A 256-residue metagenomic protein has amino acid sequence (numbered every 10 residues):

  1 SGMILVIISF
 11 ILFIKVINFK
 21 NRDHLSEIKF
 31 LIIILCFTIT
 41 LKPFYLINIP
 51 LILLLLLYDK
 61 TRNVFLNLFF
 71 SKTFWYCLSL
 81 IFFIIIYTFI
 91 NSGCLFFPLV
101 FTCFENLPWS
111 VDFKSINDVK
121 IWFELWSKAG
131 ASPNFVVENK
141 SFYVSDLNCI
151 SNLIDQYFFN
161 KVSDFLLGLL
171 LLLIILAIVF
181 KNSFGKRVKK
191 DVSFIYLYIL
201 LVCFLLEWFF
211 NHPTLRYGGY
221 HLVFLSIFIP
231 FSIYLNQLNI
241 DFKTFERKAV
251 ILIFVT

Functional and structural regions predicted by a protein language model:
S1-F10, T38-L41, I47-N48, F204 (+1 more regions): Hydrophobic/aromatic-rich transmembrane helices and adjacent perimembrane loops
K15-F37, W75: Short hydrophobic alpha-helices at membrane interfaces in multi-pass membrane enzymes
N18, N48-L78, Y234-N236: Perimembrane helix-loop-helix junctions
H24-I28, T73, K186-L200, Y217 (+1 more regions): Membrane-interfacial loop-to-transmembrane alpha-helix junctions, especially the N-terminal start
E27-P43, I47-L54, F82, G93 (+1 more regions): Membrane-interface alpha helices of multi-pass inner-membrane proteins
I33-I34, V64-F89, R247-V255: Hydrophobic alpha-helical membrane-interfacial segments at the cytosolic entry of transmembrane helices
Y58, S71-S163: Membrane-lumen/periplasm interface segments of specific transmembrane helices in polyprenyl phosphate-linked
F142-K190: Hydrophobic, aromatic-rich transmembrane alpha-helices and their immediate juxtamembrane boundary segments
